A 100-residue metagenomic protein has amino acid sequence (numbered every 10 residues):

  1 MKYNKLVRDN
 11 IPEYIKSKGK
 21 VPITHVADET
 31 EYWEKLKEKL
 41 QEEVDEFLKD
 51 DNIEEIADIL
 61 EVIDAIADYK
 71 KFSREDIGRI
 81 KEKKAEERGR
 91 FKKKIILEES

Functional and structural regions predicted by a protein language model:
M1-S100: Flexible "arm" and connector segments at domain edges
